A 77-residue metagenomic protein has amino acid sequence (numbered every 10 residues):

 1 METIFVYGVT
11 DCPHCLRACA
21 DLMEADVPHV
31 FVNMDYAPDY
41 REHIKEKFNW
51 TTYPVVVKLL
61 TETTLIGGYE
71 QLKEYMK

Functional and structural regions predicted by a protein language model:
M1-P28: Local sequence-structure signature of Cys/Sec-based thiol-disulfide redox active-site neighborhoods
P13, D35, K73: Nucleotide phosphate-binding site architecture
P13-L16, D39, G67: Residues that form or flank phosphate/diphosphate-binding pockets in enzymes that use nucleotide phosphates
L16, A20, E42, E74: Alpha-helical elements of the RecA-like P-loop NTPase motor core of helicases
H29-F31, L65: Conserved beta-strand scaffold positions in the cores of enzyme catalytic domains, especially in NTP/NDP-utilizing
N33-T51, K77: Thioredoxin-like thiol-disulfide oxidoreductase module
F48-V57, Y69: Structural micro-motif
K58-K77: Non-catalytic, surface beta->alpha helical segment in thiol-disulfide oxidoreductase systems
